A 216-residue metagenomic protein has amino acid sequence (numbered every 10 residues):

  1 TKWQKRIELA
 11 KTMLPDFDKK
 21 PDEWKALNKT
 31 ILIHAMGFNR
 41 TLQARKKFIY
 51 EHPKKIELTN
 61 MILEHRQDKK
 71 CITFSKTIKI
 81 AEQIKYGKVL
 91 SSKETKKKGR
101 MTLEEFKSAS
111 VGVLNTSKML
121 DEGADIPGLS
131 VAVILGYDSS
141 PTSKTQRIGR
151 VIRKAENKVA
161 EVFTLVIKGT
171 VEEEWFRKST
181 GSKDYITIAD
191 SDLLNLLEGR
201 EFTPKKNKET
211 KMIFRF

Functional and structural regions predicted by a protein language model:
T1-R66: Interdomain helical connector at the RecA1-RecA2 junction of SF1/SF2 helicase-like NTPases
L58-L63, T102-F106, I148: Generic hydrophobic alpha-helical segments
D68-K70, V159: A general structural motif
K70-S75, K79-A124, S143-T145: Conserved helicase ATPase core of P-loop NTP-dependent helicases/translocases
Y86-K88, G128-V131, Q146-G149, R177-T180: Short, glycine/charged-enriched secondary-structure capping and boundary segments
V113-N115, D121-D138, S143-Q146, V159-V166: A short beta-strand element within the Helicase C-terminal
R150-T180: Conserved segment of the helicase C-terminal RecA-like domain
I188-F216: Long, largely alpha-helical accessory region at the distal end of helicase-like NTP-driven motors
